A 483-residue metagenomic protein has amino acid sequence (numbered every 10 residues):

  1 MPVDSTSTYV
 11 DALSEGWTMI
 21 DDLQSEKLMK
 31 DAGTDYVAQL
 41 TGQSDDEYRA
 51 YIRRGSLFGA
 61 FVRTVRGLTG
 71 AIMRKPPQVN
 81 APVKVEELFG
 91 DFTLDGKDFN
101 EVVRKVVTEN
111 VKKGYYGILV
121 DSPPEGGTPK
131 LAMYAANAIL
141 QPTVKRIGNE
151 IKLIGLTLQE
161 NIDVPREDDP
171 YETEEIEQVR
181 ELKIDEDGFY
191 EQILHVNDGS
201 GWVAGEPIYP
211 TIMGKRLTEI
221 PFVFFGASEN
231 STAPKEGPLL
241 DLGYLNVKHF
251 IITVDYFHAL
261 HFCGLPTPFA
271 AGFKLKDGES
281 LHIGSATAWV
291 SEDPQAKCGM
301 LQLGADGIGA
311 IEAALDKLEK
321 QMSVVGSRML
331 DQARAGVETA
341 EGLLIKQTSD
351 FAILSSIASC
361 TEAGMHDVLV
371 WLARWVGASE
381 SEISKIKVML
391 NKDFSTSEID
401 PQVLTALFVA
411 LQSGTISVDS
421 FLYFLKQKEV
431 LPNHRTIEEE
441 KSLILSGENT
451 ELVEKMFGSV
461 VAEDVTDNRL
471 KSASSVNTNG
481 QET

Functional and structural regions predicted by a protein language model:
M1-Y134, E454, V460-T483: Extended, helix-rich architectural segments
I20, K75, V79, D95-V102 (+11 more regions): Short secondary-structure junctions and interdomain/linker hinges
V103, L303-A310, A314, K346-I357: Non-transmembrane, amphipathic alpha-helical segments
V106-N110, L245, I311-A314, L318 (+1 more regions): Amphipathic alpha-helix face/heptad-repeat signature
V111-K113, G117-E229: Extended, regular secondary-structure scaffolds
V196-Y209, P294, V465-Q481: Intrinsically disordered, low-complexity linkers and terminal tails enriched in Pro/Gly and often acidic or mixed-charge
V203-G342: Extended, charged amphipathic alpha-helical segments
W289, K317-T483: C-terminal helix-loop subdomains that flank or include functional centers
